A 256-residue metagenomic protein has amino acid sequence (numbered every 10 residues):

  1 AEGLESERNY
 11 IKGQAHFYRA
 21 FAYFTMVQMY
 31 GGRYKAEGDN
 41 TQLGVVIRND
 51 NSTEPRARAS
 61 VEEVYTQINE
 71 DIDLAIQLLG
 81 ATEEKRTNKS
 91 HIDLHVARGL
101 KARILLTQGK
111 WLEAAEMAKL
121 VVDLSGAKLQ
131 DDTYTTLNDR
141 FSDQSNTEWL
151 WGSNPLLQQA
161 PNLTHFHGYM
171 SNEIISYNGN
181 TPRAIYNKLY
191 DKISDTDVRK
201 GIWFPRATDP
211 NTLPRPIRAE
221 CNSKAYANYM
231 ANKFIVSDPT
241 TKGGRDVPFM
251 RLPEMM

Functional and structural regions predicted by a protein language model:
A1-F17, T25-P253: Structured, solvent-exposed acidic/aromatic patches
